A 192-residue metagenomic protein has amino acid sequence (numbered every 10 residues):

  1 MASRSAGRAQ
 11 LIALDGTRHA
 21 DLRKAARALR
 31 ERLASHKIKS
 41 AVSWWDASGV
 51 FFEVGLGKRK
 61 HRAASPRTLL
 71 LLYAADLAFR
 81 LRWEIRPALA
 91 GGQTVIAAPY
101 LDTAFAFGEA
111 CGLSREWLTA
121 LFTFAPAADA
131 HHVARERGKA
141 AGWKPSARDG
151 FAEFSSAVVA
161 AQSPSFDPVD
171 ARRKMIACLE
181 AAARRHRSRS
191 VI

Functional and structural regions predicted by a protein language model:
M1-A6, L22-R32, A130, R137-I192: NTP-dependent small-molecule kinase module
A2-S48: N-terminal beta1-alpha1 ligand-phosphate binding loop
G7-R8, A90-G92, P126-A128: Short loop/turn elements that form and flank the Walker-type P-loop nucleotide-binding site in RecA-like NTPase cores
L11, T94, H131: Hydrophobic "anchor" residues on beta-strands that sit immediately upstream of conserved functional sites
H19, W45, A78, S165-V169: Short, surface-exposed acidic/glycine-rich loop or hinge patches that mediate macromolecular interfaces
L33, K58, R80, E84-A88 (+6 more regions): Hydrophobic helix-cap positions at the C-terminus of alpha-helices in RecA-like/P-loop ATPase nucleotide-binding cores
I38-T119: ATP-dependent small-molecule kinase phosphotransfer cores that center on conserved nucleotide phosphate-binding segments
A97-Y100, L118-A141: Conserved phosphate-donor/acceptor-positioning beta-strand/loop module used by diverse small-molecule
